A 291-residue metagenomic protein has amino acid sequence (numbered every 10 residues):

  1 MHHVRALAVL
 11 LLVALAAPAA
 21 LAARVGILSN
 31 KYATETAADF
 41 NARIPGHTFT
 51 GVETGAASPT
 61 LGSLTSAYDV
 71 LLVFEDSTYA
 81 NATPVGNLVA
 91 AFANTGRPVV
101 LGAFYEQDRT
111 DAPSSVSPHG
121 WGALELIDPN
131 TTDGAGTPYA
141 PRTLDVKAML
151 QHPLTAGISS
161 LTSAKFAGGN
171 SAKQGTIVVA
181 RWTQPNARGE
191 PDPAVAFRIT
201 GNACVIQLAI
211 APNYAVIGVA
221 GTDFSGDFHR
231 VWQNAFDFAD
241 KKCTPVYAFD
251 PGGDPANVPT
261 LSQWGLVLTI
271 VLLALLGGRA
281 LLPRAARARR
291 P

Functional and structural regions predicted by a protein language model:
M1-A8, W264: Bacterial N-terminal signal peptides that target proteins for export
L15-A22: Sec/Tat signal peptide C-region and signal peptidase I cleavage site
A23-T34, A123-E125, P185-A194, R198-G253: Extracellular ligand-binding/catalytic regions of CAZymes and related secreted enzymes and adhesion modules
R24-S114: Helical hinge/lid and interdomain linker segments adjacent to catalytic or ligand-binding clefts that mediate domain
A37, N130-G218: Catalytic beta-strand/loop cores that center a nucleophilic Ser/Cys/Thr and support acyl-enzyme chemistry
F40, T78-S160, V231: A glycine-rich, often tryptophan-bearing local segment used as a flexible ligand/cofactor-contacting loop or short
Q263-R284: A cross-kingdom C-terminal cell-surface attachment/processing module
A286-P291: Cytoplasmic C-terminal tails of single-pass
